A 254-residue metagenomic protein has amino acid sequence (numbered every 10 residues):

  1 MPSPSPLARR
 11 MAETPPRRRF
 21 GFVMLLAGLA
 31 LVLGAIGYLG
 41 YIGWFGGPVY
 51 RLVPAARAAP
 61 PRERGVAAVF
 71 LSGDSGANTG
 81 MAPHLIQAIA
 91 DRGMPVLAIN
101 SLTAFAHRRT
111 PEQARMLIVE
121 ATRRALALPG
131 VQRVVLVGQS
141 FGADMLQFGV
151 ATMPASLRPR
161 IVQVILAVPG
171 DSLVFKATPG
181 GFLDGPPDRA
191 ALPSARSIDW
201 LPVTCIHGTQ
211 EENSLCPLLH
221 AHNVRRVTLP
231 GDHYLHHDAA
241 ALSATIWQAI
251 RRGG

Functional and structural regions predicted by a protein language model:
M1-F20: N-terminal Lys/Arg-rich, disordered targeting/topogenic segments
G21-L39: Hydrophobic membrane-insertion alpha-helices, especially the h-region of bacterial N-terminal signal peptides
F45-M94, A98-L102: Short, surface-exposed "cap/lid" segments of acyl-processing enzymes
H107-P129, V135-L136, D144-F148: Alpha/beta-hydrolase active-site loop
Q139-F141, V168: Catalytic nucleophile serine of serine hydrolases, specifically the conserved "nucleophile elbow" pentapeptide
S156-S172: A conserved short beta-strand
V168-P169, L173-V227, G231: The feature captures the conserved acid-bearing segment of alpha/beta-hydrolase catalytic domains
L219, V224-G254: C-terminal catalytic histidine-bearing segment of alpha/beta-hydrolase fold enzymes
